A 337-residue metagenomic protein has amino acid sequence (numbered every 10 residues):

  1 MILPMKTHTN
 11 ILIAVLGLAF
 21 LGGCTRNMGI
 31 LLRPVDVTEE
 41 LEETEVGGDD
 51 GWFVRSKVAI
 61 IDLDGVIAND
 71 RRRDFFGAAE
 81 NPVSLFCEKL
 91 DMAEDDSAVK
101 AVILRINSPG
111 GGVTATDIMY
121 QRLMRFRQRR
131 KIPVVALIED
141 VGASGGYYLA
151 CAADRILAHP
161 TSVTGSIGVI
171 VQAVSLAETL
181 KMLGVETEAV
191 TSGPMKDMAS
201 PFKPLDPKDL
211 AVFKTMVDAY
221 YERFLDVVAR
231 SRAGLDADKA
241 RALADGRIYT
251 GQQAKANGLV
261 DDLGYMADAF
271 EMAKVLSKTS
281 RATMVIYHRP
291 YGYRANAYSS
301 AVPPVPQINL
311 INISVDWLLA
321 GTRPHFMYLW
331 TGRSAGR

Functional and structural regions predicted by a protein language model:
I2-A136, V141-G142, C151-H159, I170-R337: N-terminal organellar transit peptides
A143-S144, V163-I167: Short gly/pro/ser/thr-enriched loop/turn and capping motifs at secondary-structure boundaries
